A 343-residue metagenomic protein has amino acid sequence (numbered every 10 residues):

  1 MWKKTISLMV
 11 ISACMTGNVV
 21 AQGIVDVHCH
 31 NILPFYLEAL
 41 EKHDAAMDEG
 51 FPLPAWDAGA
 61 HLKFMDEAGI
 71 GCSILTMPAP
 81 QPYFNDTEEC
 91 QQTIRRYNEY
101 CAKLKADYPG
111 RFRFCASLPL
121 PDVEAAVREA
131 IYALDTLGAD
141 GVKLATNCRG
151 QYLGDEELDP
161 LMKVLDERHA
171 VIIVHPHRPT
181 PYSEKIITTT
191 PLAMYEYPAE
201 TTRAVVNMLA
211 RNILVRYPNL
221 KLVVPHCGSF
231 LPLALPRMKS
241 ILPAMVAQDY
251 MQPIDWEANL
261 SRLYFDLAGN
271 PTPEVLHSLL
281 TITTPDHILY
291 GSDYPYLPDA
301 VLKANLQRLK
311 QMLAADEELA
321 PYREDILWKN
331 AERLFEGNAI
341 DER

Functional and structural regions predicted by a protein language model:
W2, Q22-V27, N31-C72, E99-A106 (+5 more regions): Mid-to-C-terminal alpha-helical segments outside catalytic/metal-binding sites
S7-N18: Bacterial N-terminal signal peptides
V25-C29, S73-L75, R113-A116, V142-L144 (+4 more regions): Hydrophobic faces of well-ordered beta-strands that scaffold small-molecule active sites in alpha/beta enzyme cores
V25-L40, I172-P181, G228-M238: Short, solvent-exposed beta-strand-terminating loops
F51-W56, P82-Y83, P119-A126, R149-E156 (+3 more regions): Acidic-and-aromatic substrate-binding clefts and catalytic sites of carbohydrate-active enzymes
M77-V205: Active-site gating/metal-coordination segments in enzymes
Y182, T190-L209, K221, P225-R343: H/E-rich (His + Asp/Glu) clusters that bind or coordinate divalent metals
